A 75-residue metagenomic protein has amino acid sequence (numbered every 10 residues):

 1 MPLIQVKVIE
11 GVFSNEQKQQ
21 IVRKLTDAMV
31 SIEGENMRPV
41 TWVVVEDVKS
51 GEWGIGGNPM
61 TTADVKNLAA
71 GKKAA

Functional and structural regions predicted by a protein language model:
P2-A75: A domain-level signal for the structural core that forms small-molecule/cofactor-binding pockets and catalytic centers
